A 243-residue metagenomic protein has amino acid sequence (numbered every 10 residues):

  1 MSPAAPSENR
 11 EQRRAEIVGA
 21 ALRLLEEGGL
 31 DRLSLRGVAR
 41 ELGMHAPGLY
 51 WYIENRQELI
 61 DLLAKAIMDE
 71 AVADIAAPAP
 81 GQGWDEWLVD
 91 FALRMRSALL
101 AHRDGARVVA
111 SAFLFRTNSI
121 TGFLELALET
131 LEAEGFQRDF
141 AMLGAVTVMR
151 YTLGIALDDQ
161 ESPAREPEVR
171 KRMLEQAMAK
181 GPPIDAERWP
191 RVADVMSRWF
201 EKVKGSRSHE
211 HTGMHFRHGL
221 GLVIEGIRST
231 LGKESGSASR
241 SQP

Functional and structural regions predicted by a protein language model:
M1-A15, G232-P243: Actinobacteria-biased recognition of intrinsically disordered, low-complexity terminal regions
E16, A20, L24-E58, L62: Helix-turn-helix
E16, E58, D90, G122 (+4 more regions): Amphipathic alpha-helical interaction segments
I17-L25, L63, I67, M95 (+2 more regions): Short hydrophobic clusters on alpha-helical segments that form packing/core surfaces in small helical domains
A20-G28, E70, D74, W87 (+4 more regions): Solvent-exposed, amphipathic alpha-helical segments
A73-G122, A141, A145-V148: Hydrophobic alpha-helical connector segments
F123-A145, M149-Y151, I155-G181, I227-L231: Hydrophobic alpha-helical bundle segments that form small-molecule/ligand-binding pockets
E161-P243: C-terminal peripheral helix-coil segments that are non-catalytic and often amphipathic
